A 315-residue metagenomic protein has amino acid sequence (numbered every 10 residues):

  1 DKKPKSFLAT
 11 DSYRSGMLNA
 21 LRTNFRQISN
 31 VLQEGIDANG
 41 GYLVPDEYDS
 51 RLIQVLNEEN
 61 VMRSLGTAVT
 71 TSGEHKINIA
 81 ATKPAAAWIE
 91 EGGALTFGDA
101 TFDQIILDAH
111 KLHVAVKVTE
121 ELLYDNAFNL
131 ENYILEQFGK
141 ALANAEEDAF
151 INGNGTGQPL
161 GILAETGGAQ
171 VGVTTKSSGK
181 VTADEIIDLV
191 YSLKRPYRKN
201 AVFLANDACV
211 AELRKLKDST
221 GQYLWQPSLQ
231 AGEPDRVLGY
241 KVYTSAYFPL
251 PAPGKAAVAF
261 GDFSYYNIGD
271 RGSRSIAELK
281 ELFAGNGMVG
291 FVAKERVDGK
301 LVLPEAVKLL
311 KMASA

Functional and structural regions predicted by a protein language model:
D1-I105: Assembly-associated, polar helix/coil segments characteristic of icosahedral protein shells
N24, R296, L303-E305: Residue-level recognition of alpha-helix termini/interfacial anchor residues
E47-S50, T70-K76, N154-E295, K308-A315: Extended oligomerization regions of viral-like shell subunits
V61, K83-A86, E147-I151, G155 (+3 more regions): Intrinsically disordered or highly flexible coil/loop and linker segments, enriched in small and charged/polar residues
I79, A85-I89, G98, D125-A127 (+4 more regions): Short helix/loop capping segments that flank catalytic or ligand/cofactor-binding pockets
A81, E120, E295-G299: Beta-strand elements of well-folded, non-transmembrane domains
A94-Y191, K308-A315: Alpha-helical scaffold segments that mediate packing/assembly in large oligomeric complexes
A100-Q104, K140-A143, P227-A231, N267-G269 (+2 more regions): Glycine-rich loops and low-complexity Gly/Arg-rich segments that provide flexible linkers or classic glycine-based
